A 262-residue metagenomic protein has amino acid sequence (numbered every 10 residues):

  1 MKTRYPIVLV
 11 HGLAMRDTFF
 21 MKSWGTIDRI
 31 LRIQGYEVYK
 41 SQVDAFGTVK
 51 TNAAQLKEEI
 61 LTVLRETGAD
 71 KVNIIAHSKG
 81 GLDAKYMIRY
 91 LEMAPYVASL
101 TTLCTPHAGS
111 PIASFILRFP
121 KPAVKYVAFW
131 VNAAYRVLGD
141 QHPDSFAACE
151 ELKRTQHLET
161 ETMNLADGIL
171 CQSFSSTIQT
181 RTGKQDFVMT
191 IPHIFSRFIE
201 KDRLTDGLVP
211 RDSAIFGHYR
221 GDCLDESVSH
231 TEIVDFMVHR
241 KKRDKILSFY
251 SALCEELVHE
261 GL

Functional and structural regions predicted by a protein language model:
K2-K71: Active-site catalytic motif of lipid deacylating hydrolases and related acyltransferases
V8, Y39, T101, Q172-F174 (+1 more regions): Hydrophobic/aromatic beta-strand patches that form the interior of the parallel beta-sheet core in alpha/beta enzyme
H11, V38, A53-Q156, D206: Serine-dependent carboxylesterase/thioesterase catalytic core of lipase-like alpha/beta-hydrolase/SGNH enzymes
A14-M15, A45-F46, K79-G81, P106-A108 (+1 more regions): Solvent-exposed loop/turn segments at secondary-structure junctions within structured extracellular/periplasmic domains
R16-T18, D83, A108-I112, T180-K184 (+2 more regions): Short catalytic/ligand-binding loop motif for oxyanion handling, primarily in non-cytosolic enzymes, centered on
M21-K22, S110-I116, K121, T182-V188: Short aromatic-enriched loop/helix-cap "lid" or pocket-rim segments at secondary-structure transitions that line
W130-V188: Hydrophobic, aromatic-enriched interface-forming segments
L165-L262: C-terminal catalytic-base region of ester-bond hydrolases, centering on the histidine of the charge-relay
